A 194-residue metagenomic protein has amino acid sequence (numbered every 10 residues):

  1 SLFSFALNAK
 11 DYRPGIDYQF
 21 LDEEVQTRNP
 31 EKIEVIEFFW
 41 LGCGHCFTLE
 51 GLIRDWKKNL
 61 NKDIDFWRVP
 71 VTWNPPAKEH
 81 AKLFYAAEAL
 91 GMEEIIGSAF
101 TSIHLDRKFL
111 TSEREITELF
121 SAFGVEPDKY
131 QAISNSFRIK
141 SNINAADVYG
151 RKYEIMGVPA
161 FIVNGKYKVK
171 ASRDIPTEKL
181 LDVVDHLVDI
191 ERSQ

Functional and structural regions predicted by a protein language model:
S1-P75, R151-K152, H186-Q194: Extracytoplasmic thiol/disulfide redox context detector
F39-G42, K57-L60, A87-G91, I103-R107 (+5 more regions): Sec/Tat-exported extracytoplasmic proteins
L41-H45, T72-P76, S102-D106, R138-I139 (+1 more regions): Solvent-exposed loop/turn segments at secondary-structure junctions within structured extracellular/periplasmic domains
F47-E50, A77-A81, D174-T177: Conserved strand-to-helix beginnings and helix N-cap segments that scaffold or border functional pockets
E50-K57, H80-F84, I96, E113 (+4 more regions): Extracytoplasmic/secreted envelope proteins and their assembly/folding machinery, especially bacterial periplasmic
N61-A89, I96-S121: Structural microenvironment flanking redox-active thiols in thiol-disulfide oxidoreductases
E94-I95, T111, K129, V158: Alpha-helix N-cap and coil->helix boundary residues
A122-Q194: C-terminal cap of thioredoxin/glutaredoxin-like
